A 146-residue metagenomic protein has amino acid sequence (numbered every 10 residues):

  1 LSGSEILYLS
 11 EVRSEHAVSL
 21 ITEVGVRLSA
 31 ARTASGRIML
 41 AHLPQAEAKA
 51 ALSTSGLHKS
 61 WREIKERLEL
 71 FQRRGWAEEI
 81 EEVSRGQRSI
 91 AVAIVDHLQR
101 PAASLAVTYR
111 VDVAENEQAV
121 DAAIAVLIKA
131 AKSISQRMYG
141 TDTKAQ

Functional and structural regions predicted by a protein language model:
L1-L52: Amphipathic alpha-helical effector-binding/dimerization core of metabolite-sensing transcriptional regulators
S4, H97-A102: A glycine-centered beta-loop-beta connector
Y8, E79, A91: Short hydrophobic/aromatic beta-strand element in the GNAT-like acyltransferase core that lines or flanks the acyl-donor
L20-I21, E81-V83: Short, surface-exposed loop/helix-turn segments at secondary-structure junctions that function as lids/hinges flanking
R27, A77-E78, S89: Histidine-centered metal-chelating micro-motifs
L52-K59, R73-E82: Short helix-to-loop capping/linker segments positioned immediately adjacent to catalytic or ligand/cofactor-binding
W61-R62, R67-E69, R74, R85-G86 (+1 more regions): Juxtadomain coupling helices with adjacent low-complexity linkers
I90-L98: A short, hydrophobic, proline-anchored segment that marks a local hinge/packing element in signaling and regulatory
